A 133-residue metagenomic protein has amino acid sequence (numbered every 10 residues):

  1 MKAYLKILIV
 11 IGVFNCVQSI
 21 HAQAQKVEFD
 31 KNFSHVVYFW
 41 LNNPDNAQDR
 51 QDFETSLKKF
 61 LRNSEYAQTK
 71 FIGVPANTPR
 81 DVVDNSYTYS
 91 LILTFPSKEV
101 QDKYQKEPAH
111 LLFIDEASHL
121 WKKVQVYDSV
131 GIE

Functional and structural regions predicted by a protein language model:
M1-K6, Q23: Positively charged n-region of N-terminal signal peptides that target proteins for export
I7-C16: Bacterial N-terminal signal peptides
C16-Q68, I72-T88, I92, P96-D102 (+1 more regions): Short S/T/G/P-rich N-terminal loop/turn motif that feeds into the first structured element of a domain
K59-L61, A109-D115: A common structural junction motif
Y66, K106-H110, K122: Amphipathic alpha-helical protein-protein interaction surfaces
D102-Q105, D115-W121: Short, exposed beta-strand-loop hairpins at the edges of beta-sheets in extracellular/periplasmic proteins
W121-E133: A charged, solvent-exposed segment within the mature domains of Sec-exported extracytoplasmic proteins
